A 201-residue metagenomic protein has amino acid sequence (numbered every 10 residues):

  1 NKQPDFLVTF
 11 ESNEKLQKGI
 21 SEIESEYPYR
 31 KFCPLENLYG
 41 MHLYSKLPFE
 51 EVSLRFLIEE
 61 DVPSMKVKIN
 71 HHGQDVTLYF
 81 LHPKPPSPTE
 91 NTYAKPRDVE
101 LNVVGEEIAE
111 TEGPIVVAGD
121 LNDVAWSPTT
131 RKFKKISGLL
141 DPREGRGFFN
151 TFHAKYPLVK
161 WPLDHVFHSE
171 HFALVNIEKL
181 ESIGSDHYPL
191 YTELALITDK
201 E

Functional and structural regions predicted by a protein language model:
N1-E201: Soluble catalytic domains of enzymes that build or remodel membrane lipids, polysaccharides, and related
